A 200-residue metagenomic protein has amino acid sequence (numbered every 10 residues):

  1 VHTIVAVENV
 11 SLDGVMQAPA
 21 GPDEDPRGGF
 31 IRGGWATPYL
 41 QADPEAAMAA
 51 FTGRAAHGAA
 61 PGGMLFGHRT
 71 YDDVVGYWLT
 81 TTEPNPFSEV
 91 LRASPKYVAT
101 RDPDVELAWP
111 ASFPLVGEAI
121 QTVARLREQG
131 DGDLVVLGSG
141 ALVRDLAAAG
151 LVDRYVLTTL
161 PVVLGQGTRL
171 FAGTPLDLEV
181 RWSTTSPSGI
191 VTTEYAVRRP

Functional and structural regions predicted by a protein language model:
V1-P200: Enzymes that bind and transform nitrogen-containing heteroaromatic metabolites
